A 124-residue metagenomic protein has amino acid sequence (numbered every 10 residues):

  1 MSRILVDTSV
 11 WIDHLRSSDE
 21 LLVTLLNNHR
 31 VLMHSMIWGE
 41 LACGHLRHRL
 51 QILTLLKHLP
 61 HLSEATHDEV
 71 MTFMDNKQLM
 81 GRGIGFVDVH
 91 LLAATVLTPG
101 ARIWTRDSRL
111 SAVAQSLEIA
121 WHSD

Functional and structural regions predicted by a protein language model:
M1-M33, A42-T54: Short, well-structured N-terminal submotif of metal-dependent ribonuclease cores
S2-R3, L25, L32-M33, I37 (+5 more regions): A generic "structured core" feature
W11, W38-L41, L110-S111: A generic structural signal for short hydrophobic patches within well-formed alpha-helices
E20, H61-D124: Active-site neighborhoods of divalent-metal-dependent phosphate/nucleic-acid chemistry enzymes
H58: Conserved nucleotide-sugar phosphate-binding/catalytic loop shared by glycosyltransferases and other
